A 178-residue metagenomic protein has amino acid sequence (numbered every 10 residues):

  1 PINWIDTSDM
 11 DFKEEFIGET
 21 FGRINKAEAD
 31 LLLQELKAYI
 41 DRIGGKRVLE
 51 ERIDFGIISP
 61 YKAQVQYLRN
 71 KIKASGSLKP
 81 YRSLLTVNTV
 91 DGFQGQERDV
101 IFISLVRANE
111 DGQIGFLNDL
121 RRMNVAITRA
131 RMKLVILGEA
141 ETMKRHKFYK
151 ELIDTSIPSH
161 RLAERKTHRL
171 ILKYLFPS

Functional and structural regions predicted by a protein language model:
P1-N70: Conserved helicase/translocase motor-coupling segment
M10, K62-V65, G92-Q94, R107-E110 (+2 more regions): Conserved nucleotide-binding/hydrolysis micro-motifs of P-loop NTPases
A29-L33, V65, V87, V100 (+1 more regions): Amphipathic alpha-helical transducer elements in NTP-driven molecular machines
K46-L49, G92-Q94, G115: Replace "in large, NTP-powered and nucleic-acid-processing enzymes" with "in large, NTP-powered factors and other
G56, K73-T89: Conserved RecA-like helicase motor-core motifs
Y67-L78, T155: Alpha-helical structural signal in soluble globular domains
N88, G92-A108, N124-V125, K133-L137: A short beta-strand element within the Helicase C-terminal
G112-S178: Helicase C-terminal subdomain and adjacent C-terminal extension
